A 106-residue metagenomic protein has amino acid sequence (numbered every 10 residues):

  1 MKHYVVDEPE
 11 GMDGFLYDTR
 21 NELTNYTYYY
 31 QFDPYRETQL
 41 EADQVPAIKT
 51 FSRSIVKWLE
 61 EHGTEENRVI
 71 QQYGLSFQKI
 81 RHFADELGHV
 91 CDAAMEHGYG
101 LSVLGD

Functional and structural regions predicted by a protein language model:
M1-D106: Acidic (Asp/Glu-rich) sequence patches and key acidic residues that form negatively charged surfaces used
